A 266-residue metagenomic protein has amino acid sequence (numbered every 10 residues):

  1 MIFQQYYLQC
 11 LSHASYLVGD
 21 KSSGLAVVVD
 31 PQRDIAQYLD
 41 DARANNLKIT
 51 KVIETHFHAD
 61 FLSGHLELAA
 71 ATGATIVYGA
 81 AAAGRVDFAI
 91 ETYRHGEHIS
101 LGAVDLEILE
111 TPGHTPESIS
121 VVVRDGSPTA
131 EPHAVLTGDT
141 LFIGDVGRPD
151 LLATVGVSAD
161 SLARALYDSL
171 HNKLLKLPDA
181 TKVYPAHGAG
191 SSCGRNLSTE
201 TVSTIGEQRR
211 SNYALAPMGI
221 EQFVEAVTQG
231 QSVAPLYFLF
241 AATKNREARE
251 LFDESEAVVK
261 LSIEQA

Functional and structural regions predicted by a protein language model:
M1-K48, V121-G138, I143-G144: Conserved beta-strand hairpin/beta-sheet module of binuclear metal-dependent hydrolase folds, prominently
I2-Q5, Y16-L17, H98-A130, A134-V135 (+2 more regions): Core dinuclear metal-dependent hydrolase active-site scaffold
V18, D30, H56, L68 (+7 more regions): Divalent metal-coordination and catalytic microenvironments
V28-V29, I49-H58, V77-A80, E110-G113 (+3 more regions): Active-site neighborhood of phospho(di)ester-bond hydrolases with catalytic His/Asp-centered motifs
R33-V77: Active-site metal-binding motif and surrounding structural segment of the metallo-beta-lactamase
I35-N45, T75-S100: Histidine-rich, glycine-flanked metal-binding segment
A36, F57-L62, A83-V86, P116-E117 (+2 more regions): Active-site environment of divalent metal-dependent phosphoester hydrolases
P128-V135, G156-V157, S161-E254: Divalent-metal (often Zn2+) His-rich catalytic cores of metallo-beta-lactamase-fold enzymes
